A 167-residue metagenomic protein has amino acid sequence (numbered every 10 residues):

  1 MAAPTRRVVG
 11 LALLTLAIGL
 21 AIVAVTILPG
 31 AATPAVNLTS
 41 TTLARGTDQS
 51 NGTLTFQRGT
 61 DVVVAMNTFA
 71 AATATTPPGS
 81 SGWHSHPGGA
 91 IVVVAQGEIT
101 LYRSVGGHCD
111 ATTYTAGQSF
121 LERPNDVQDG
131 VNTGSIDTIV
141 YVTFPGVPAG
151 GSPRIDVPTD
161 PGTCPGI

Functional and structural regions predicted by a protein language model:
A2-M66, A111-T113, D156-I167: A short, N-terminal "cap"/entry segment at the start of jelly-roll beta-barrel domains of the cupin/DSBH fold
T42, T133-I167: Double-stranded beta-helix
Q57-T60, T75-V93: A short beta-loop-beta micro-motif enriched in histidine and acidic residues
R58, S104-N125: Short acidic-glycine-tyrosine-enriched beta hairpin
G59-V64, N125, S135-T138: Extracytoplasmic
F69-S80, A116-G117, N125: Tight coil/turn sites that cap or link beta-strands
W83, L101-Y102, E122, V127-G134: Short beta-strand His + acidic residue motifs that chelate non-heme Fe in jelly-roll/DSBH and cupin folds
H86-G107, Q118: Glycine- and acidic-residue-biased ligand/ion/polar-headgroup-sensing regions
